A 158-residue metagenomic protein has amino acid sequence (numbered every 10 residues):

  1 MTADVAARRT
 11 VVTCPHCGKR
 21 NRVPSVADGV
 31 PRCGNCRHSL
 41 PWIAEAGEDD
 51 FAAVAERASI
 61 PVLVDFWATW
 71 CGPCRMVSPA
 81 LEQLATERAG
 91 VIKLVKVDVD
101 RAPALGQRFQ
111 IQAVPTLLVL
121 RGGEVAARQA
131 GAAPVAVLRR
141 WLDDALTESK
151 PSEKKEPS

Functional and structural regions predicted by a protein language model:
V11-V12, V30, A68: Residues immediately within or flanking Cys/His clusters that coordinate Zn2+ in small zinc-binding modules
C14-C17, C33-C36, C74: Short cysteine-rich clusters marking metal-coordination/redox-active sites
N21, S39-L40, S78: Cys/His-rich microdomains that often coordinate metals
R22-R32: Short linker/helix segments within small regulatory modules
A44-V62: A short beta-strand-turn-helix
A46, F66, S78-A104, I111: Thiol-based oxidoreductase modules, predominantly thioredoxin-like and allied folds used for disulfide exchange
S59, F66-W70, A113: Short pre-active-site segment immediately N-terminal to redox-active cysteine/selenocysteine motifs in thiol-based
A113, L118-K155: Non-catalytic, surface beta->alpha helical segment in thiol-disulfide oxidoreductase systems
